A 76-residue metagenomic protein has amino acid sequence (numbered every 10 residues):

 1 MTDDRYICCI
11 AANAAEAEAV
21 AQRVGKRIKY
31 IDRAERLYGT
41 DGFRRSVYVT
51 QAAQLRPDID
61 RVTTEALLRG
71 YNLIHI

Functional and structural regions predicted by a protein language model:
M1-I76: Short, flexible loop motifs at catalytic/binding sites
